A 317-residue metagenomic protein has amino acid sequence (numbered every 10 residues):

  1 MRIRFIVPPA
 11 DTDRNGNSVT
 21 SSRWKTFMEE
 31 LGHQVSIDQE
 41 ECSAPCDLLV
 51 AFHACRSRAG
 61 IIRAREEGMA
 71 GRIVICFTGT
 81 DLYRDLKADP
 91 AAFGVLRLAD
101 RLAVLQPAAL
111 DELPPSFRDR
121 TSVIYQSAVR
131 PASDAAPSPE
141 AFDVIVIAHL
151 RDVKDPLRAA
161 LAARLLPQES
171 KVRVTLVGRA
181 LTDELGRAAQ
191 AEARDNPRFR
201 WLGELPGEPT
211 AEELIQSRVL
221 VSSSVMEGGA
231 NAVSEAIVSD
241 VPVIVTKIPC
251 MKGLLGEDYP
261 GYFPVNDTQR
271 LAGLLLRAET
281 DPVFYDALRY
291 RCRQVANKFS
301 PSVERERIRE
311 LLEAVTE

Functional and structural regions predicted by a protein language model:
V19, R151-L165, E184-R187, Q269: A conserved mid-protein helix/loop that constitutes part of the nucleotide-sugar donor-binding site
R97-T121, A128-P131: A short, active-site helix/loop in glycosyltransferases that binds the activated sugar's phosphate group
A136-R164, V174-V177: Conserved donor-binding/catalytic core segment of Leloir-type glycosyltransferases
R173-R187, G203-E204: Glycosyltransferase donor-sugar binding loop
R187-L205: Nucleotide-activated donor-binding/catalytic signature segment of Leloir-type glycosyltransferases, i.e., the conserved
V225: Aromatic "clamp/platform" in nucleotide-sugar-dependent glycosyltransferases that forms part of the donor/acceptor
P242-V245, K252: Short hydrophobic beta-strand element within catalytic cores of glycosyltransferases and related nucleotide-activated
E257-Q269, R277-P282: Conserved acidic donor-binding segment of nucleotide-sugar-dependent glycosyltransferases
